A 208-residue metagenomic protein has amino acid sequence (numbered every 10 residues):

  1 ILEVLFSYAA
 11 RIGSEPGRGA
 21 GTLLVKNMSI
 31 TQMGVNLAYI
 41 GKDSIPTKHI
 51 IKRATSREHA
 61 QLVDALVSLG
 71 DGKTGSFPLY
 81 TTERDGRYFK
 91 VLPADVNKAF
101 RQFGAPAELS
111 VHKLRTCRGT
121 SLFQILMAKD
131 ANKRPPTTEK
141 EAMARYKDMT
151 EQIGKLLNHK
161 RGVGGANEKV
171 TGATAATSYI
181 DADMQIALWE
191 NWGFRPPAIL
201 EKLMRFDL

Functional and structural regions predicted by a protein language model:
I1-L208: Extended accessory and catalytic-adjacent subdomains in large enzymes
